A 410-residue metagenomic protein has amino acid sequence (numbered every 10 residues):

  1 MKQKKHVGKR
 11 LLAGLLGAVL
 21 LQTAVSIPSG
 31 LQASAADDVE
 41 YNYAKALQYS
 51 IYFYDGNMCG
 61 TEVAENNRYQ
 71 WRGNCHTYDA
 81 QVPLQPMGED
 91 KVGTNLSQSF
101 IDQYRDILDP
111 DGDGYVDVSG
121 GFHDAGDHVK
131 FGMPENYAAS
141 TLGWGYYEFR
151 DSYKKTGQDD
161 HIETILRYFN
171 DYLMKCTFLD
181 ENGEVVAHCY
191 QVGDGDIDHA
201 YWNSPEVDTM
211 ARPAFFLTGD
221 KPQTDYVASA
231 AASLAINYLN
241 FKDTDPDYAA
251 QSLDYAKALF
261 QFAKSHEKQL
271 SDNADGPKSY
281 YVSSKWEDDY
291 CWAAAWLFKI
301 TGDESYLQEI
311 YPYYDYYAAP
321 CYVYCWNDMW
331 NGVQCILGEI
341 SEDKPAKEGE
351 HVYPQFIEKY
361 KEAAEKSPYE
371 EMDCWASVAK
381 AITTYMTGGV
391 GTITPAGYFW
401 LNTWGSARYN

Functional and structural regions predicted by a protein language model:
K2-L15: Bacterial N-terminal signal peptides that target proteins for export
G14-G17, A230: Small side chains
L16-V25: Hydrophobic core
A24-D37: Sec-dependent signal peptide cleavage junction
A35-N136, S140-N410: Glycan-recognition and catalytic cores of secretory/periplasmic carbohydrate-active enzymes
